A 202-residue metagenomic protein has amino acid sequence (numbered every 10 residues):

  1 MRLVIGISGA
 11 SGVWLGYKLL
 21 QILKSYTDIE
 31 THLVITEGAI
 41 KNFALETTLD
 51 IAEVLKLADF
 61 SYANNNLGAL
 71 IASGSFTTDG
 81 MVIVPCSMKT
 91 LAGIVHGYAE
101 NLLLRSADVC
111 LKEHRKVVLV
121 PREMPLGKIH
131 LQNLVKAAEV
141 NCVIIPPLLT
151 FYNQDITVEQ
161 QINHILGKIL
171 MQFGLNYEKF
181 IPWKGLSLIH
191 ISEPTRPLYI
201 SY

Functional and structural regions predicted by a protein language model:
M1-V118, M124-L188: A cross-family phosphate/adenosyl-ligand binding-site feature
I189-Y202: Single conserved hydrophobic/aromatic residue that forms the stacking wall/gate of nucleotide- or nucleobase-binding
